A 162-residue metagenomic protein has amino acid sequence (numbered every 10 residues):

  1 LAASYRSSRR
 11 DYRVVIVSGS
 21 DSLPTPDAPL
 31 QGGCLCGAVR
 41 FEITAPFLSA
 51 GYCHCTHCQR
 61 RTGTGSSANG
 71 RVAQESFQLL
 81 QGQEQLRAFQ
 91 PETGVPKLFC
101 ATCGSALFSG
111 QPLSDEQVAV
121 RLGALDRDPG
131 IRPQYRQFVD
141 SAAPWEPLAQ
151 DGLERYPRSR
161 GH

Functional and structural regions predicted by a protein language model:
Y5-H162: A short Gly-Trp-Pro
